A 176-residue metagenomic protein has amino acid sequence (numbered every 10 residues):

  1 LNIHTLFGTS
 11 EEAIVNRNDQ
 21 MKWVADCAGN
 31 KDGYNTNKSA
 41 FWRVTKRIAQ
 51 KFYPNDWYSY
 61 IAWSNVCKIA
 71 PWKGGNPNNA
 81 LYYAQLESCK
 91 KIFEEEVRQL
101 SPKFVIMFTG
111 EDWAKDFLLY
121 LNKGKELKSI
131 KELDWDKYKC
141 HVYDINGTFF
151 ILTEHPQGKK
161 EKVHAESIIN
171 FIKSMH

Functional and structural regions predicted by a protein language model:
L1-L100, F104, G110-D116: A polyanion-binding, active-site-adjacent surface
N79-E94, W113-H176: C-terminal capping/extension of enzyme domains
